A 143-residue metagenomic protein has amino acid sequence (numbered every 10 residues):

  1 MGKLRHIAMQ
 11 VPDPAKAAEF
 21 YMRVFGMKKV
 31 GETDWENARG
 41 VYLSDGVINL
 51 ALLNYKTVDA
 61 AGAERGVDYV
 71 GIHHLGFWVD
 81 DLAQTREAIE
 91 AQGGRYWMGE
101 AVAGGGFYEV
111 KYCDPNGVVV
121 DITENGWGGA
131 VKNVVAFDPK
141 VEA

Functional and structural regions predicted by a protein language model:
M1-K16, I72-F77, G126-A143: N-terminal beta-strand motif that seeds the catalytic metal site of vicinal oxygen chelate
G2, A8-L50: Core segments of cupin and vicinal oxygen chelate
K3-P12, V41-S44, A63-A88, Y108-C113 (+1 more regions): Vicinal oxygen chelate
K16-E19, R23, A83-A91: Replace "anionic and nucleotidyl ligands
Y42, R86-A143: Vicinal oxygen chelate
G46-L50, T57-D59, L82-Q84: Short, charged/polar surface micro-motifs in flexible loops or helix N-caps
A51-L53, D121: Conserved beta-strand in the GNAT
